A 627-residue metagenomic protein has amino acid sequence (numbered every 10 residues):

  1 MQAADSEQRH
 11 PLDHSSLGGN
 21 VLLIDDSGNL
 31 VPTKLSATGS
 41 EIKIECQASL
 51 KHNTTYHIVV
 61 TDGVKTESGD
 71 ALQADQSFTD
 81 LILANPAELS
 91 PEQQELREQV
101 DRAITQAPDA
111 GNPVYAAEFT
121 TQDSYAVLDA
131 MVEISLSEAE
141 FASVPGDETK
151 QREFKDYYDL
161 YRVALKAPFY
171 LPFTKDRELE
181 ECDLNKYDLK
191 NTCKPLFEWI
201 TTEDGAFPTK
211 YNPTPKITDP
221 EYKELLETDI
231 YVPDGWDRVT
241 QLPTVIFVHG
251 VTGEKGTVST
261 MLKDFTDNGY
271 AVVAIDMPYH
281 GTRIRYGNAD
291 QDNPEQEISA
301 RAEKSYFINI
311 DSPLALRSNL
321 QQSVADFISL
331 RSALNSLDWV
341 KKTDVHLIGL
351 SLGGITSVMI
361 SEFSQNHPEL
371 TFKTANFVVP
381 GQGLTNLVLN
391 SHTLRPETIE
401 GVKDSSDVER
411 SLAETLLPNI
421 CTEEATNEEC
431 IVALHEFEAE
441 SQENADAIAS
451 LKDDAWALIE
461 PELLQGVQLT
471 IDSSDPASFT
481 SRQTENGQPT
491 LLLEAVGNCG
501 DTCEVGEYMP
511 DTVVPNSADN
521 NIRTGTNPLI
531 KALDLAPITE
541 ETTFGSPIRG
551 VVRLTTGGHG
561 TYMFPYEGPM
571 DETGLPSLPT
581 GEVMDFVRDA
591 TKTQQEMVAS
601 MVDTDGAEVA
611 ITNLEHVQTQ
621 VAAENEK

Functional and structural regions predicted by a protein language model:
M1-R177, K186: Acidic, low-complexity Ser/Thr/Gly/Pro-rich repeat segments typical of extracellular/periplasmic and surface-exposed
K34, T55-H57, E67-F78, A130-E133 (+8 more regions): Short, solvent-exposed loop/turn and secondary-structure capping segments
L128-D129, E140-T244: Domain-level recognition of soluble alpha/beta enzyme cores, biased toward histidine phosphatases/phosphomutases
C182-D183, T192-L225, D237-I328: Cap/lid segment of the alpha/beta-hydrolase catalytic domain
F247-V251, L350-G354, A495-G497: Glycine-rich His-Gly loop
A333-L389: Primarily recognizes the serine-hydrolase "nucleophile elbow" in alpha/beta-hydrolase and SGNH/GDSL folds
T385-N386, T398-T556: Serine-hydrolase catalytic core
T490-L493, G497, S517, L529-K627: C-terminal catalytic histidine-bearing segment of alpha/beta-hydrolase fold enzymes
